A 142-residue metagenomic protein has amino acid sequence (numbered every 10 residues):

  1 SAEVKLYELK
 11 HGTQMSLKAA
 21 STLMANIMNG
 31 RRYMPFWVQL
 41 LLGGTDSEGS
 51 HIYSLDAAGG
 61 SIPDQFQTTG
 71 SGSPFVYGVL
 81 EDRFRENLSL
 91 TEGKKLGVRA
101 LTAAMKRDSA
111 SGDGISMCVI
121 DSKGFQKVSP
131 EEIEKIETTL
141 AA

Functional and structural regions predicted by a protein language model:
S1-A142: Long, low-complexity N-terminal extensions
